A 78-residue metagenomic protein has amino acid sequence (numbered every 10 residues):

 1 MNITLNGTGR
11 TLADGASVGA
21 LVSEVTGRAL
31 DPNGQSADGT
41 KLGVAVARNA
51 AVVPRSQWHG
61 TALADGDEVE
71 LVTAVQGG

Functional and structural regions predicted by a protein language model:
M1-G77: Ubiquitin-like/PB1-type beta-grasp interaction modules and other compact soluble beta-rich domains
